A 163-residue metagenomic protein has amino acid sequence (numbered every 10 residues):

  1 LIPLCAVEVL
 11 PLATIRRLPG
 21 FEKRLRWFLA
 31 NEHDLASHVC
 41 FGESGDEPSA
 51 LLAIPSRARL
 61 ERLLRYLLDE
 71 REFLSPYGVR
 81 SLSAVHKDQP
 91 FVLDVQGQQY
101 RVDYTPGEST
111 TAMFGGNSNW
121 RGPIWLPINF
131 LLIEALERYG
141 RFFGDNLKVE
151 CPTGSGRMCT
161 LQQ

Functional and structural regions predicted by a protein language model:
L1-Q163: Acidic, mature catalytic/reactive cores of soluble proteins
